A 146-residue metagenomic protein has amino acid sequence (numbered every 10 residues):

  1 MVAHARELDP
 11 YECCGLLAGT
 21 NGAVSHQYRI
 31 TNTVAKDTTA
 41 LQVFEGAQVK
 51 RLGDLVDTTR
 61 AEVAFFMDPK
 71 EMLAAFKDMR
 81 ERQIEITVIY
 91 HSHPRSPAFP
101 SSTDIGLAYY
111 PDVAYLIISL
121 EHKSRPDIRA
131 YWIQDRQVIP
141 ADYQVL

Functional and structural regions predicted by a protein language model:
M1-I86, R95-L146: Conserved beta-strand-loop surface patch within small alpha/beta domains used for substrate/adaptor or ligand engagement
I89: Conserved, mostly hydrophobic/aromatic
S92: Residue-level "edge-of-site" marker
